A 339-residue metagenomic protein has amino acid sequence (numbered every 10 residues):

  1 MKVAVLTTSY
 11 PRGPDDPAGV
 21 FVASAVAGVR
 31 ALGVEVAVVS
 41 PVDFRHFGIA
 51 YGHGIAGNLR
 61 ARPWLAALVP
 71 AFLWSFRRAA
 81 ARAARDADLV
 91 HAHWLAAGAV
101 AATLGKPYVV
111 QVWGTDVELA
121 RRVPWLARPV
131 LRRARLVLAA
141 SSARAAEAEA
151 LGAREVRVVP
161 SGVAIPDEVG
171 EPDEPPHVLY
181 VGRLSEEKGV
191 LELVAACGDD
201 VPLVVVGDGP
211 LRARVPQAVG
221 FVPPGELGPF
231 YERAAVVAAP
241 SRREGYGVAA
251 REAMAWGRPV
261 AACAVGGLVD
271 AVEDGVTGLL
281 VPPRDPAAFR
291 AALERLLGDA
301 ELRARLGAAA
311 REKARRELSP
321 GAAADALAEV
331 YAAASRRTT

Functional and structural regions predicted by a protein language model:
M1-R45: N-terminal subdomain of nucleotide-sugar transferases
S40, V110-W113, V117, A127-E168 (+1 more regions): Donor nucleotide-sugar binding/catalytic pocket of nucleotide-sugar-dependent glycosyltransferases
L131, V222, P229-A234: Short alpha-helical donor nucleotide-sugar binding micro-motif in glycosyltransferases
L138, V163, G170-V204: Conserved donor-binding/catalytic core segment of Leloir-type glycosyltransferases
R242: Aromatic "clamp/platform" in nucleotide-sugar-dependent glycosyltransferases that forms part of the donor/acceptor
P259-A262, V272: Short hydrophobic beta-strand element within catalytic cores of glycosyltransferases and related nucleotide-activated
D274-G275, L279-P286, R295-A300: Conserved acidic donor-binding segment of nucleotide-sugar-dependent glycosyltransferases
E301-Y331: A charged, aromatic-enriched C-terminal amphipathic alpha-helix characteristic of glycosyltransferases across folds
